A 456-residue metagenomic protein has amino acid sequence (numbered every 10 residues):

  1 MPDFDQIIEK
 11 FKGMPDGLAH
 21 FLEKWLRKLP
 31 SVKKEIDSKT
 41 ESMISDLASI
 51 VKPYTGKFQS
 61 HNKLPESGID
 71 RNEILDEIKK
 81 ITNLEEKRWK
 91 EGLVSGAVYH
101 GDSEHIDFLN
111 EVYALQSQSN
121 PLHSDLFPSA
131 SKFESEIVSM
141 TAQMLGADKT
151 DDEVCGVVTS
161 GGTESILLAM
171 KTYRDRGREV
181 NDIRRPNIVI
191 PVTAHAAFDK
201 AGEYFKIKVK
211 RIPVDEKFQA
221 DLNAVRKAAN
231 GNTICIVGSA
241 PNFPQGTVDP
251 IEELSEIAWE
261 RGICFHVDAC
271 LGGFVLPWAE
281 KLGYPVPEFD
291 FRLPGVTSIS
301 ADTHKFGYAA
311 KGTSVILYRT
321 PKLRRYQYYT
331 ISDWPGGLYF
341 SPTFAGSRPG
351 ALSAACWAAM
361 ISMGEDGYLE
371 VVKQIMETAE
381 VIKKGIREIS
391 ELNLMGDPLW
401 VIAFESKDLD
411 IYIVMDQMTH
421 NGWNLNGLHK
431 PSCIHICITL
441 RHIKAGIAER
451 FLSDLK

Functional and structural regions predicted by a protein language model:
P2-D152: N-terminal entrance/gating region of PLP-dependent enzymes' catalytic architecture
E134, V138, D152-N181, A197-A201: Conserved beta-loop-alpha segment that forms the PLP phosphate-binding cup at the N-terminus of a helix
S139, C437-K456: PLP-dependent enzyme catalytic core of the Aspartate aminotransferase-like
R178-G231: PLP-dependent aminotransferase-like
A220-A269: Active-site phosphate-binding strand-loop segment of PLP-dependent enzymes
L222-A224, V248-E260, G272-S298: Active-site pre-lysine segment of PLP-dependent enzymes
W278-L399, F404-L409: Active-site C-terminal subdomain of aminotransferase-like
W423-T439: Conserved PLP cofactor-binding pocket of PLP-dependent enzymes
